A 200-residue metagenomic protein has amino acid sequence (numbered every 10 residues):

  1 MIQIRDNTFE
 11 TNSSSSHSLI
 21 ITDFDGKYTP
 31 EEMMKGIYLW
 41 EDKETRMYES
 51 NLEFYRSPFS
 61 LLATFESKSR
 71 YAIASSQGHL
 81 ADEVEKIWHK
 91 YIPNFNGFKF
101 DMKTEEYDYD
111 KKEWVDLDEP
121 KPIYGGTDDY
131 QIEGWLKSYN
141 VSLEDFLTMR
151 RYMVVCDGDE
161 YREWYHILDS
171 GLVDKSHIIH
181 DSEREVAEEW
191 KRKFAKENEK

Functional and structural regions predicted by a protein language model:
M1-I2, T8-E10, S15-K200: Long, non-globular targeting/processing and low-complexity regions
